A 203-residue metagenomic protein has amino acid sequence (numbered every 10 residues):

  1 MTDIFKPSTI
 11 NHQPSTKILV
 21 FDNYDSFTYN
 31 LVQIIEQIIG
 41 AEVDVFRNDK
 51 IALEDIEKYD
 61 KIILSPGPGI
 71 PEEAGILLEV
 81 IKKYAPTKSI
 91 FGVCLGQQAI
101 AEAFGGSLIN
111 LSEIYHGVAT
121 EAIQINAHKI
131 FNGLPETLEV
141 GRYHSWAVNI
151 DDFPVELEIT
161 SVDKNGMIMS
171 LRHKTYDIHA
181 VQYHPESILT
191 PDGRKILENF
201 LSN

Functional and structural regions predicted by a protein language model:
K6-S15: Arg/Gly-rich low-complexity intrinsically disordered repeat tracts
K17, E42, D60-K61, S89-F91 (+2 more regions): Structural signature of beta-strand start/N-cap positions in the alpha/beta core of ABC transporter nucleotide-binding
I18-I38: Short, charged N-terminal beta->alpha structural module
A41-K50: A short beta-strand-loop structural module common to alpha/beta enzyme folds
K50-Y59, D152: Short amphipathic alpha-helix with an adjacent loop that forms part of the alpha/beta core around
Y59-N132, L197: Cysteine-nucleophile active-site neighborhood
H128-T175: Catalytic beta-strand/loop cores that center a nucleophilic Ser/Cys/Thr and support acyl-enzyme chemistry
I188-N203: Acyltransferase
